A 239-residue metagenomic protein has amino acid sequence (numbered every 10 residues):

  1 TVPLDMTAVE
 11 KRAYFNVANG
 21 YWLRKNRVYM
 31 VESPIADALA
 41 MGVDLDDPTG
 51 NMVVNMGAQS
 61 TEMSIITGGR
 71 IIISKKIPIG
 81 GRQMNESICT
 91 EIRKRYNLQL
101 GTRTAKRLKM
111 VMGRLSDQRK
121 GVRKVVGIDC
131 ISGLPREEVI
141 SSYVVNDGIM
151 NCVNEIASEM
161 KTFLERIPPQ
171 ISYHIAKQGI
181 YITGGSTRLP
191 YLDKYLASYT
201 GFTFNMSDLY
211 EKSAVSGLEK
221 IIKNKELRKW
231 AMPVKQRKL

Functional and structural regions predicted by a protein language model:
T1-M56, I66-I180, T187-L209, S213-A214 (+1 more regions): Nucleotide/phosphate-binding catalytic cleft detector across ATP-hydrolyzing and phosphate-transferring enzymes
A58-S60: Short acidic, Gly/Ser-rich segments with clustered Asp/Glu that frequently serve as metal-coordination loops in enzyme
E62-S64: A structural feature that tracks compact, well-ordered secondary-structure segments with a strong bias toward
